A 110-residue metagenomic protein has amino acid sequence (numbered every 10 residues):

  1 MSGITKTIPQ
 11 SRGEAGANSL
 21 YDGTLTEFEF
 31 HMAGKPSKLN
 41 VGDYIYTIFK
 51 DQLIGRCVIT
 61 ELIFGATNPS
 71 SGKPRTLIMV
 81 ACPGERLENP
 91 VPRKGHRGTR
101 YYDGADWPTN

Functional and structural regions predicted by a protein language model:
M1-V41, I48, K73-L77, G84-N110: Compositionally biased, charged N-terminal/linker segments
D43-I45, G55: Residue-level detector of short, conserved catalytic/binding motifs and their immediate flanks
I54-F64: Short beta-strand-centered aromatic/proline hotspots
C57, T67, N89-V91: Short acidic, gly/pro-rich beta-turn/loop elements at beta-sheet edges and active-site/ligand-binding grooves
V58, M79-A81: Short, well-ordered beta-strand micro-motif
F64-M79: Short, solvent-exposed secondary-structure boundary/capping segments
